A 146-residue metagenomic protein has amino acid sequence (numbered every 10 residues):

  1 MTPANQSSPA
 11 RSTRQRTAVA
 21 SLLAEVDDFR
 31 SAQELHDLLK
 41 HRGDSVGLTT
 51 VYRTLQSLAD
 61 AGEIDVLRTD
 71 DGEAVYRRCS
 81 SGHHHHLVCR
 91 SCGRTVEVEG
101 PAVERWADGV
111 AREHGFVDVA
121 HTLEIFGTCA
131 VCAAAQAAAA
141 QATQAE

Functional and structural regions predicted by a protein language model:
M1-S21: Short alpha-helical segments that sit at the start of domains
R14, E25-S31: Short capping segments at the starts of secondary-structure elements
A18-V26, L38: Short amphipathic alpha-helical elements of helix-turn-helix/winged-helix folds
E34-K40, V51: A short acidic, leucine-rich amphipathic alpha-helix
G43: Conserved phosphotransfer cores of two-component systems
G47-L48: Short coil turns linking two alpha-helices in DNA-binding domains
V51-A61: Basic amphipathic alpha-helical segments that dock to polyanions
E63-E146: Non-DNA-binding regulatory cores of transcription-related proteins, predominantly C-terminal effector-binding
